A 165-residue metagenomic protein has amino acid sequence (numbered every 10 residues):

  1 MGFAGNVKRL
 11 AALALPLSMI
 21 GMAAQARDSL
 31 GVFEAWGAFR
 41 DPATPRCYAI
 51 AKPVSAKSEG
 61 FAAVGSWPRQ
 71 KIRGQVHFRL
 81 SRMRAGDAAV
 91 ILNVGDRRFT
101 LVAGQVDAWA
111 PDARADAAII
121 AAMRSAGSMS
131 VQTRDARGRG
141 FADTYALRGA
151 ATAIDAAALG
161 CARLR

Functional and structural regions predicted by a protein language model:
G2, I20-A23: Position-driven detector of the extreme protein N-terminus
G2-L13: Bacterial N-terminal signal peptides that target proteins for export
A11-G21: Bacterial N-terminal signal peptides
Q25-R165: A generic "folded-domain core" signal
